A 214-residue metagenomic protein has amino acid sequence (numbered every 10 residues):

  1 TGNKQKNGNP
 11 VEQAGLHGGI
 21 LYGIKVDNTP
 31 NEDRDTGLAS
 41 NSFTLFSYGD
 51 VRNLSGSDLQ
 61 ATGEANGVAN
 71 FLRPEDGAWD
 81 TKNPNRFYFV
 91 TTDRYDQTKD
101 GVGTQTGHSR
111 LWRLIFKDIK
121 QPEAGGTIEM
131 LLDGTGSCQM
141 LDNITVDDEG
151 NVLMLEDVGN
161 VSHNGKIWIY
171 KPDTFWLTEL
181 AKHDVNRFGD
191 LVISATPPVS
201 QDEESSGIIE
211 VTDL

Functional and structural regions predicted by a protein language model:
T1-L214: Sequence/structural signature of beta-propeller domains
